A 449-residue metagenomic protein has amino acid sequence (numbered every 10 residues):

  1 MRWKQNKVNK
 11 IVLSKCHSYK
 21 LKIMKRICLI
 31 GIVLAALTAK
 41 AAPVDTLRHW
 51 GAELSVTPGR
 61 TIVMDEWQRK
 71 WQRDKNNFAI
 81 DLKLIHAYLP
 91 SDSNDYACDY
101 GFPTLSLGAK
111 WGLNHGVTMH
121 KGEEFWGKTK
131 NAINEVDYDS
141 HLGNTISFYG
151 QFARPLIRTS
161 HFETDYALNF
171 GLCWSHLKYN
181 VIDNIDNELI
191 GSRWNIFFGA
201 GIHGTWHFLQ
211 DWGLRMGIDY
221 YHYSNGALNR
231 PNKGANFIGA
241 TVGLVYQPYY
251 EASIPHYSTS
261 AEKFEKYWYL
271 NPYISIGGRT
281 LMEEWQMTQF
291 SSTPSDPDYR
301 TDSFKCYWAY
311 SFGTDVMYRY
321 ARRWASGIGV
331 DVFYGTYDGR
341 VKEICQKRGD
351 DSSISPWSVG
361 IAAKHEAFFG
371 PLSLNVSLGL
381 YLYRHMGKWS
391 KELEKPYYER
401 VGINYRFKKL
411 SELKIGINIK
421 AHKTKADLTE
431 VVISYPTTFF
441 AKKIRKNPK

Functional and structural regions predicted by a protein language model:
R48-W50, D74-I80, G101, S140-F148 (+9 more regions): Residues that define the transmembrane beta-barrel architecture of outer-membrane proteins
W50-L54, P103-L107, T164-F170, F198 (+9 more regions): Transmembrane beta-strands of outer-membrane beta-barrel proteins
L54, I80-Y88, F148-L156, L168-L172 (+9 more regions): Residues on the lipid-exposed face of transmembrane beta-strands in outer-membrane beta-barrel proteins
V56-I62, H86, A109-H115, F170-K178 (+9 more regions): Transmembrane beta-strands of outer-membrane beta-barrel pores
R60-D81, H120-Y138, T280-F312: Surface-exposed strand-loop-strand hairpins of Gram-negative outer-membrane beta-barrel proteins
M64-R69, T118-A132, L177-I185, G226-K233 (+6 more regions): Outer-membrane beta-barrel translocator domains and adjoining extracellular loop/strand segments of Gram-negative
L82-L84, N236-Y257, A426-K449: Outer-membrane beta-barrel "beta-signal"
S91-N94, S160-F162, W206-L214, Y250-S253 (+4 more regions): Repeated loop/turn-to-beta-strand initiation elements of outer-membrane beta-barrel proteins
